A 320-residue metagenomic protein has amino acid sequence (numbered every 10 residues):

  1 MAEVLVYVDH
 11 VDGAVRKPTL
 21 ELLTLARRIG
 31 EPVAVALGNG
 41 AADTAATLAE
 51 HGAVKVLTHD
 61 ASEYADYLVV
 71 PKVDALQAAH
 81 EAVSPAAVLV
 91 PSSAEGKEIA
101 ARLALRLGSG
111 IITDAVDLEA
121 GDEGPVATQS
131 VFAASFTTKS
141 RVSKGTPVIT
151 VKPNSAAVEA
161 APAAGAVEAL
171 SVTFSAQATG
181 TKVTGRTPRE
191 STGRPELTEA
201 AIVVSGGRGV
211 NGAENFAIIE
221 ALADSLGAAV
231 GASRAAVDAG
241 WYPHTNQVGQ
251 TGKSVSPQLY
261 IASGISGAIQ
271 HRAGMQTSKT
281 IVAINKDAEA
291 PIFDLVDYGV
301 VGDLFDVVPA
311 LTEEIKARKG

Functional and structural regions predicted by a protein language model:
M1-G320: N-terminal glycine-rich FAD/FM-binding segment characteristic of electron-transfer flavoproteins
